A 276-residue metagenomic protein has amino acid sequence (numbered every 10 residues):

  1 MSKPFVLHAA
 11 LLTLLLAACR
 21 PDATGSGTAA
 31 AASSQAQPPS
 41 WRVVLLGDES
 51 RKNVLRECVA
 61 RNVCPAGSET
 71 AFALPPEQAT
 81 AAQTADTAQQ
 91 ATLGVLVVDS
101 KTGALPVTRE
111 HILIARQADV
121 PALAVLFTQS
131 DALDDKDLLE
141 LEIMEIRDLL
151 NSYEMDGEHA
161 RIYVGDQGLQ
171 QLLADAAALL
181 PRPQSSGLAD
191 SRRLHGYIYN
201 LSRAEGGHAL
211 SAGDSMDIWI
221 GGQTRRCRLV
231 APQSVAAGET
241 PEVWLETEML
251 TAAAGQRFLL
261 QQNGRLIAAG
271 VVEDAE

Functional and structural regions predicted by a protein language model:
M1-A9: Bacterial N-terminal signal peptides that target proteins for export
L16-A18: C-terminal motif of bacterial Sec signal peptides marking the signal peptidase cleavage site
P21-T70, T92, V98, A174 (+1 more regions): C-terminal effector/interaction modules appended to NTPase cores
A36, C64-P65, D86-Q90, P106 (+1 more regions): Conserved catalytic network of the ASCE P-loop NTPase/AAA+ motor domain
L46-E49, P75-E77, V98-S100, S130: Structural motif
G67-Q83: Switch II (G3) loop of P-loop NTPases
Q89-E110, V120-A124, S130-E140: Conserved Switch II/interswitch segment of TRAFAC-class P-loop GTPases
A132-P181: Canonical P-loop GTPase G-domain recognition
